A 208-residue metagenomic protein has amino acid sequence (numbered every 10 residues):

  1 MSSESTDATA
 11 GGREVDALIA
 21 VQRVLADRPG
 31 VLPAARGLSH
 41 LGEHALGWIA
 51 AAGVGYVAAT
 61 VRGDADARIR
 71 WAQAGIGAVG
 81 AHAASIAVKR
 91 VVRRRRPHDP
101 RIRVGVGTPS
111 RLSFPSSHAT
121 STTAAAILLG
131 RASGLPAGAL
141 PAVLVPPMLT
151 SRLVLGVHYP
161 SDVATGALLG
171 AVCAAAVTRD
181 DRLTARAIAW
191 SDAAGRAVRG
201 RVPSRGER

Functional and structural regions predicted by a protein language model:
M1-G47, I86-R111, E207: N-terminal transmembrane-helix/juxtamembrane module of multi-pass inner/ER membrane proteins
R28-V31, A65-R70, H98-D99, S133-A139: Membrane-helix interface segments
E43, A59-R62, V92-R93, G134 (+1 more regions): Short helix-capping/hinge motifs at transmembrane helix termini and TM-loop junctions
H44-A58: Basic/polar, acidic-poor N-terminal "presequence/leader" segments that form or can form short amphipathic helices
A45-I49, G75, V79, T120: Residue-level signal for the membrane-embedded core of alpha-helical transmembrane segments, especially mid-helix
G55, D99-R208: Membrane-embedded catalytic cores of phosphoryl/pyrophosphoryl-handling enzymes
G55-A83: Interfacial segments of alpha-helical transmembrane regions
Q73-G77, A81, S85, K89 (+3 more regions): Alpha-helical transmembrane segments in multi-pass membrane proteins
